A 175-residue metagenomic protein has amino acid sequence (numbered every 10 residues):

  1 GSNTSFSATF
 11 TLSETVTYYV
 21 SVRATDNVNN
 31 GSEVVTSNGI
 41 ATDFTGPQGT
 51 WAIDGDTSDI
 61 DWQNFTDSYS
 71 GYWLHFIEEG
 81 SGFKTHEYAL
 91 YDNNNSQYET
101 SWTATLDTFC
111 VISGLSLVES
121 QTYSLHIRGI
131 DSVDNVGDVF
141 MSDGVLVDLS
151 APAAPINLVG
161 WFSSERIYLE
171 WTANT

Functional and structural regions predicted by a protein language model:
G1-E14, T85-V118: Recognizes extended acidic, P/S/T-rich segments that occur within or adjacent to Ig-like beta-sandwich modules
T25-N30, I130-V136: Short, solvent-exposed loop/turn segments at the edges of extracellular beta-sandwich modules
G31-S32, S37, T100, V136-G137 (+1 more regions): Short Trp-Ser/Thr-centered turn/loop motifs at beta-strand boundaries
T36-F76, M141-T175: Pro/Thr/Ser/Gly-rich low-complexity, intrinsically disordered linker/stalk tracts
F76-N94, N174-T175: Solvent-exposed loop/turn segments flanking beta-strands in beta-repeat/beta-sandwich domains
